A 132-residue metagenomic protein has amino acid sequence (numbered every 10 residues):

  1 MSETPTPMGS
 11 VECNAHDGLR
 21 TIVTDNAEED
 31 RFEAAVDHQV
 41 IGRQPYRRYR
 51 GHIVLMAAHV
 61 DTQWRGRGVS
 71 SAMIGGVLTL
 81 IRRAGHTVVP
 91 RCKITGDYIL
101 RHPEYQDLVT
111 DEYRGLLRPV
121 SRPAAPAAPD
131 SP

Functional and structural regions predicted by a protein language model:
S2-R43, R47-R48, R82-R83, T87-P132: Terminal substrate-recognition subdomain of acyl/acetyltransferases
A58-R65: A short, internal acetyl-CoA/4′-phosphopantetheine-binding micro-motif in the GNAT/acyltransferase core
G66-T79: Conserved acetyl-CoA-binding loop-helix of GNAT-fold acetyltransferases
